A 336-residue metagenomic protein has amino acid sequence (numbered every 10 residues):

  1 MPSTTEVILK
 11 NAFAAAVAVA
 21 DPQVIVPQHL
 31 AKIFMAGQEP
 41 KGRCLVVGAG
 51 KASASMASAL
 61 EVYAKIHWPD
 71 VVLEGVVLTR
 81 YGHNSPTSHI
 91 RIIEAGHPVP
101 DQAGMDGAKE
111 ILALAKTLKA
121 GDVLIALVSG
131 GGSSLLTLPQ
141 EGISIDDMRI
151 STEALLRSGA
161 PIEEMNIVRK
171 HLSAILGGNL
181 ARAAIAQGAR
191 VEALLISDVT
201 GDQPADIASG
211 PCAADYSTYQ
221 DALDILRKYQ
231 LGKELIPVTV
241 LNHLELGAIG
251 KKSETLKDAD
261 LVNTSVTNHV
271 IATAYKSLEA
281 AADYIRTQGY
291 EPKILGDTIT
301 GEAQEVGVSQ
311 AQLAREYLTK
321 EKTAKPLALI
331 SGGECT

Functional and structural regions predicted by a protein language model:
M1-L45, A54-H67, V99-A120, I271-K276 (+1 more regions): N-terminal glycine-/serine-/threonine-rich phosphate-binding loop
G48-A49, V77, E94, A126-V128 (+6 more regions): General beta-strand structural signal in soluble alpha/beta enzymes
A49-S55, S129-L135, A274-Y275, I299-T300 (+1 more regions): Gly/Ser/Thr-rich loops at beta-strand to alpha-helix junctions that form or flank small-molecule/cofactor-binding
E61-I93, D147, A154, S158-P161 (+1 more regions): Anionic-ligand anchoring segments at beta-strand to alpha-helix junctions in alpha/beta enzyme folds, i.e., glycine
V77-A120, E163, V168-R169: Glycine-rich oxoanion-binding loops at beta->alpha junctions
P100, L112-D206, P211-A214: Glycine-rich, mobile lid/loop segments that gate access to catalytic sites or pores
G188, E192, A214-S309: Accessory alpha-helical/coil subdomains and C-terminal extensions that flank or cap enzyme catalytic cores
Y317, L327-T336: C-terminal catalytic subdomain
